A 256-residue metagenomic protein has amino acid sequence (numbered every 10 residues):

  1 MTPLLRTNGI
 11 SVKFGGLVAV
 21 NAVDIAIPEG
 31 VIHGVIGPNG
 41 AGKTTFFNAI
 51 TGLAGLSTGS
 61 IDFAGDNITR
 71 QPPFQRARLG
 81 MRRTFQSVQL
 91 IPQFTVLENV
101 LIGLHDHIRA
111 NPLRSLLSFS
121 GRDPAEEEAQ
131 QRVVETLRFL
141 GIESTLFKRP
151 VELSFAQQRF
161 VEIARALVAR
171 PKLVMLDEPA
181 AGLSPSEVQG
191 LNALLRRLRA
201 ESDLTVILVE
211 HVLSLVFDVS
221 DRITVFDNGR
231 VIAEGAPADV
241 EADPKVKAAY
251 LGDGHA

Functional and structural regions predicted by a protein language model:
T2-A256: Glycine-rich phosphate-binding loops of nucleotide-dependent enzymes
